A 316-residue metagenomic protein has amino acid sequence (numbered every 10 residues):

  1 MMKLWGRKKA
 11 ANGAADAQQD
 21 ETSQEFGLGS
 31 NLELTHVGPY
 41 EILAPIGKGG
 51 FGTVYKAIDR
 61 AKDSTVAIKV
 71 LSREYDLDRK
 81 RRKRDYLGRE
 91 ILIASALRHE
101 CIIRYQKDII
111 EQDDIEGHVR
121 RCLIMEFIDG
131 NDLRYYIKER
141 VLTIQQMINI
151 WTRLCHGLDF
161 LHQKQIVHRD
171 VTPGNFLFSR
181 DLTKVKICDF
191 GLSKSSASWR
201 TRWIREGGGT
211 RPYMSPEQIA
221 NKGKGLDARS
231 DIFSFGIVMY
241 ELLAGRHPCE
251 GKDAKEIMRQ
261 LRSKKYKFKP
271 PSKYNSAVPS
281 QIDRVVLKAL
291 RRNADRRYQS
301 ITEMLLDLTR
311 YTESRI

Functional and structural regions predicted by a protein language model:
T53: Conserved N-lobe ATP-binding subsite of Hanks-type protein kinase domains, especially the beta3 VAIK lysine
Y75-A96: AlphaC helix of the eukaryotic protein kinase fold
R104-V119: Short beta-strand micro-motifs within the conserved protein kinase catalytic domain, predominantly in the N-lobe
E116-D132, Y136: Conserved short submotifs of the Hanks-type protein kinase catalytic core that shape the nucleotide-binding pocket
I150-W151: Activation segment signature within eukaryotic-like protein kinase domains
H156-I166: Protein kinase catalytic-loop region centered on the HRD/HxD motif
